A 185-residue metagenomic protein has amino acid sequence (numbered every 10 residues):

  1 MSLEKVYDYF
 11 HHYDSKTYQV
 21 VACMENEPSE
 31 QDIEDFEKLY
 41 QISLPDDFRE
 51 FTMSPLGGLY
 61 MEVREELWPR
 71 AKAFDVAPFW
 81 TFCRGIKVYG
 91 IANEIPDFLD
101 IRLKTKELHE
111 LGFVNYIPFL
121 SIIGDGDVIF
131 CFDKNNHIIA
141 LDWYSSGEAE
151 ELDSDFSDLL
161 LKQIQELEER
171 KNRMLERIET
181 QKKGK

Functional and structural regions predicted by a protein language model:
M1-I122, K185: A surface-exposed partner-binding patch
E37, L161-I164, L175: Residue-level detector of alpha-helical secondary structure
P118, D127-F132: Short, surface-exposed beta-strand/loop micro-motifs that present aromatic residues
I123-D125, G147: Glycine-centered tight beta-turn/hairpin loop motif at sheet-sheet or coil-to-beta transitions
G124, K134-N135: Short strand-connecting beta-turns/loops that link adjacent beta-strands
N136-S146: Intrinsically disordered, low-complexity regulatory segments enriched in Ser/Thr/Pro and charged residues
A149-E169: Compact, glycine/acidic-enriched structural inserts
E166-K185: Acidic, carboxylate-rich catalytic segments that either coordinate divalent cations
